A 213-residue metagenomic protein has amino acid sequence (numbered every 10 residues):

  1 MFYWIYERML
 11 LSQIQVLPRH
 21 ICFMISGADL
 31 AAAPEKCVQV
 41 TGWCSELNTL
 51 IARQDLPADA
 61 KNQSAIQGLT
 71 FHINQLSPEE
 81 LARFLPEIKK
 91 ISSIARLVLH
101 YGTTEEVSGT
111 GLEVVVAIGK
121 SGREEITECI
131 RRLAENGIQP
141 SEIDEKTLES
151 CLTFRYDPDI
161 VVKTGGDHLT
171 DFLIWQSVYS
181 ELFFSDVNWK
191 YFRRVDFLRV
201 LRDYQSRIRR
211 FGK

Functional and structural regions predicted by a protein language model:
M1-K213: Flexible, compositionally biased loop and terminal segments
